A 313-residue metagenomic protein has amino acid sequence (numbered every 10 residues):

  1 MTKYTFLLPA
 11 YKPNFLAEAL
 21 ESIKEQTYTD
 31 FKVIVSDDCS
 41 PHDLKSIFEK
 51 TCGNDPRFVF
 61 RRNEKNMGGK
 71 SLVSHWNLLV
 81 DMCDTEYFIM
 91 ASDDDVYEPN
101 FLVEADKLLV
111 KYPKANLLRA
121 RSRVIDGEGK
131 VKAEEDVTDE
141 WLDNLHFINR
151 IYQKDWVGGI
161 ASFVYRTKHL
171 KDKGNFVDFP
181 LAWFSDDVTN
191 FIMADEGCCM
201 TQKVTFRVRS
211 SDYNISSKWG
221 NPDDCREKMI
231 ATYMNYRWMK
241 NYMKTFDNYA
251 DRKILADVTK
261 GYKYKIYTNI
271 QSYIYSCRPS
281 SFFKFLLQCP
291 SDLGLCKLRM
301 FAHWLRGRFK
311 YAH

Functional and structural regions predicted by a protein language model:
F6-P9, L142-P222: Conserved nucleotide-sugar donor-binding catalytic segment
K12-E25: Short, well-formed alpha-helical segments that are part of the catalytic scaffolds of diverse glycosyltransferases
K24-E64: Acidic donor-binding segment of Leloir-type glycosyltransferases
E64-C83: Glycine-rich, basic loop-to-helix element that forms the pyrophosphate-binding segment of sugar-nucleotide handling
F88: Short aromatic/hydrophobic "clamp" motif used to bind/position activated sugar donors
N100-E134: Conserved donor NDP-sugar-binding/catalytic core segment of glycosyltransferases
L142-L145, A182, V204-D212, S217-Y249 (+1 more regions): Catalytic core of nucleotide-sugar-dependent glycosyltransferases
K260, Y264-H313: Membrane-interface aromatic/basic loop that binds lipid-linked glycans or pyrophosphate carriers, typified by
